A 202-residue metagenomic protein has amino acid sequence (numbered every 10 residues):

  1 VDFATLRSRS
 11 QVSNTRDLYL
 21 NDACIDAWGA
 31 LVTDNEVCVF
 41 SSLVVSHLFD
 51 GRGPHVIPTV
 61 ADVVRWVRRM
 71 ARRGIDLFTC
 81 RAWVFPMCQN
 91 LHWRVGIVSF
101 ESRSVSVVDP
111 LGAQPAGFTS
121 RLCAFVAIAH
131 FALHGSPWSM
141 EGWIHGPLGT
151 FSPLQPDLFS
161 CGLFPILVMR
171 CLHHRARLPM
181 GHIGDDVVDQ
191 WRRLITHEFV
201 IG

Functional and structural regions predicted by a protein language model:
V1-V105: Cysteine protease catalytic domains with a Cys-His-Asp triad
N14-Y19, G117, S152-L158: Conserved, non-catalytic sequence blocks in retroelement Pol enzymes and Pol-derived host proteins
G29, T33, I97, C123 (+3 more regions): Amphipathic alpha-helical interaction motifs in eukaryotic regulatory proteins
V39, V107, H145-P147: Conserved beta-strand scaffold positions in the cores of enzyme catalytic domains, especially in NTP/NDP-utilizing
D109-Q114: Short, solvent-exposed aromatic-acidic interface loops
A116-L122: A short, polar/proline- and glycine-enriched secondary-structure boundary/capping micro-motif
L122-P137: Catalytic lobes of large eukaryotic enzymes
H134-G202: C-terminal folded domains that constitute the principal catalytic or ligand-binding module of multi-domain proteins
